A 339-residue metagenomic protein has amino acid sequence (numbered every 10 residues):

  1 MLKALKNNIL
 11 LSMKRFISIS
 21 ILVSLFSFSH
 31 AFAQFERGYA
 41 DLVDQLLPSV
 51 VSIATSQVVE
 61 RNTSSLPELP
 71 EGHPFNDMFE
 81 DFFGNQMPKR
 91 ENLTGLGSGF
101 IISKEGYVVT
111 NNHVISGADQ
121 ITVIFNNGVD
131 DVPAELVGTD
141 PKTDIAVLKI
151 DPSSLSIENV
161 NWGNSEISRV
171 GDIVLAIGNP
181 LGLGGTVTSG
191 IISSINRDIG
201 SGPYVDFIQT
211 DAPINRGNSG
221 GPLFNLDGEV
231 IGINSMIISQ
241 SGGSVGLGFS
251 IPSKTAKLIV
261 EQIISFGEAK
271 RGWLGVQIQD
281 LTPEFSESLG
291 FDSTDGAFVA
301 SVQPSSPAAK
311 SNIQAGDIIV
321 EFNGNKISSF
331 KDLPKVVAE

Functional and structural regions predicted by a protein language model:
M1-M13: N-terminal secretory signal peptides that target proteins for export/translocation
L2, F32-L42, E91, S98 (+9 more regions): C-terminal recognition in membrane/secretory proteostasis and scaffolding
I19-S27: Bacterial N-terminal signal peptides
F32-D41, Q45-E105, S116-D119, N127-D131 (+3 more regions): Glycine-biased strand-turn-strand hairpin within the trypsin-fold
Y39, S56-S65, N92-L93, A118-I121 (+6 more regions): Active-site loop architecture of trypsin-fold serine endopeptidases
G106, T110, G228: Cytochrome P450 catalytic-core helices
G163-G184: Short glycine/Trp-rich loop-beta-loop segment that forms part of the substrate-binding cleft
